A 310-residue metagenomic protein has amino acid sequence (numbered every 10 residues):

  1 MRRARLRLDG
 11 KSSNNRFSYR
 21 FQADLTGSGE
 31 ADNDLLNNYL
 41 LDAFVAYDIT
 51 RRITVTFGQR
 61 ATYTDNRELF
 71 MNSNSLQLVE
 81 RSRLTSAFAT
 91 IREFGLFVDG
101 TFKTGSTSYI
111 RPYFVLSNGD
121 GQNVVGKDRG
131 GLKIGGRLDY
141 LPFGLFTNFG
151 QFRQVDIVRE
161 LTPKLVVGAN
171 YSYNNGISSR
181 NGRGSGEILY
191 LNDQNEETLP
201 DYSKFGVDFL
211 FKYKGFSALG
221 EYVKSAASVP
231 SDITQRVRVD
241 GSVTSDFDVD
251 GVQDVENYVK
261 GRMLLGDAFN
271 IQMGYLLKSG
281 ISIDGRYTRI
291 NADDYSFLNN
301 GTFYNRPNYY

Functional and structural regions predicted by a protein language model:
M1, A31-N33, V45, L84-S86 (+6 more regions): Outer-membrane beta-barrel proteins
M1, L145-K164, I177-G182: Outer-membrane beta-barrel biogenesis signature
M1-Q122, G126-G144, V166, L264 (+2 more regions): Outer membrane beta-barrel
G10-S12, T147, G184-G186: Hydrophobic transmembrane signal anchors and adjacent membrane-proximal interface regions, especially in viral
S18, A23-L25, G29, D34-L36 (+10 more regions): General N-terminal targeting signals
P112-S117, R153-Y173: Extended hydrophobic secondary-structure segments that form protein cores and membrane-embedded regions
L161-Y310: Outer-membrane beta-barrel pore domains
